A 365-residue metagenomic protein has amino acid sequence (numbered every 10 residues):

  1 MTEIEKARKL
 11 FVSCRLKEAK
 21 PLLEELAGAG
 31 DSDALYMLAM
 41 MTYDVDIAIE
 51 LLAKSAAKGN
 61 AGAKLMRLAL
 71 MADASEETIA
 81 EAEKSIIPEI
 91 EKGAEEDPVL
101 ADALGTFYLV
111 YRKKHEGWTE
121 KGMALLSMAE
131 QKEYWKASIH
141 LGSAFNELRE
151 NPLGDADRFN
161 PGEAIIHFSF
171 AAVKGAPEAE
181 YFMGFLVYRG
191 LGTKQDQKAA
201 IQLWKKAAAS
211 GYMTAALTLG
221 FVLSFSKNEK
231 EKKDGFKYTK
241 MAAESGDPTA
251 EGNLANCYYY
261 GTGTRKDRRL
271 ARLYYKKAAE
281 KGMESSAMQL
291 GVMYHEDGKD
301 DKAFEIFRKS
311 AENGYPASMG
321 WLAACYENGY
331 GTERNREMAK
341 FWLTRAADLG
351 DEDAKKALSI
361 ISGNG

Functional and structural regions predicted by a protein language model:
T2-E18, L22-E25, T106-F107, E150: Alpha-helical segment of the N-proximal tetratricopeptide repeat
K9, M37-Y43, L68-D73, L104-Y111 (+7 more regions): Hydrophobic face of amphipathic alpha-helices that form TPR/SEL1-like repeat modules and related alpha-solenoid
C14, Y43, G117, R149 (+6 more regions): Residue-level detector of the short coil/turn that links helix A to helix B within each tetratricopeptide repeat
A29-D31, V45, K58-N60, A74 (+14 more regions): Short helix-capping/linker turns of helical repeat alpha-solenoids
R345-G365: Terminal, low-structured helical/coil segments at or just beyond the last alpha-helical repeat
